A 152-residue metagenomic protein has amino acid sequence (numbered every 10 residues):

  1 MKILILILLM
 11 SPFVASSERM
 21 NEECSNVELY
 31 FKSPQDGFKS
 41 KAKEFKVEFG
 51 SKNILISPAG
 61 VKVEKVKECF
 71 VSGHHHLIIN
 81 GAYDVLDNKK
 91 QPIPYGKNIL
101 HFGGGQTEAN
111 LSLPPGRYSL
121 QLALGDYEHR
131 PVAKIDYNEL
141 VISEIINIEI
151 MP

Functional and structural regions predicted by a protein language model:
I3-P12: Sec-dependent N-terminal signal peptides
A15-S17: Boundary at the C-terminal end of the N-terminal hydrophobic targeting segment
R19-F45, G50-I54, P152: Short, compositionally biased P/S/T/A/G/V-rich stretches that sit at domain boundaries
G37, P115-G116: Beta-strand-connecting loops/turns
S40-A42, I56-G60, V85-D87: Short, solvent-exposed loop/turn elements at domain surfaces
F49-L55, A123-E128: Generic short beta-strand segments
G50-K67: Short amphipathic, basic-aromatic surface patches that mediate peripheral association with negatively charged
K65-P115, Q121-I150: Extended, well-structured beta-strand/loop surface patches that form recognition or cofactor-anchoring regions within
